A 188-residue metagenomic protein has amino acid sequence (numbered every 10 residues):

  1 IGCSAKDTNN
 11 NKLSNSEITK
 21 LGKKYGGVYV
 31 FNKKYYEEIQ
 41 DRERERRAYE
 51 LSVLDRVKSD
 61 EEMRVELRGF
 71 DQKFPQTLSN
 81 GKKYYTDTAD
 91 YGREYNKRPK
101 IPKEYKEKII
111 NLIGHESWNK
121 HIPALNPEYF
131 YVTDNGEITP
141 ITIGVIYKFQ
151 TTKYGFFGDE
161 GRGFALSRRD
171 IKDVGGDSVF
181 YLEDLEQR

Functional and structural regions predicted by a protein language model:
G2-K82: N-terminal export/targeting and maturation segments
R47-R188: Mature extracytoplasmic/lumenal regions of exported proteins
